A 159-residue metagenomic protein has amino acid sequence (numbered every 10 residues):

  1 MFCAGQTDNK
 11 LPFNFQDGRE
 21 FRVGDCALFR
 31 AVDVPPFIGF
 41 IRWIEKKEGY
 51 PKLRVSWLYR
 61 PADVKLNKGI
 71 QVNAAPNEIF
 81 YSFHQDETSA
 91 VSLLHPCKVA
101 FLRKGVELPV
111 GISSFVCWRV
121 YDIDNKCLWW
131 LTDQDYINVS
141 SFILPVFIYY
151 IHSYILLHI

Functional and structural regions predicted by a protein language model:
M1-G18, K47-Y149, L156-I159: Epigenetic mark-reader domains in eukaryotic nuclear proteins
V34-K47, R54: Short beta-strand-centered aromatic/proline hotspots
